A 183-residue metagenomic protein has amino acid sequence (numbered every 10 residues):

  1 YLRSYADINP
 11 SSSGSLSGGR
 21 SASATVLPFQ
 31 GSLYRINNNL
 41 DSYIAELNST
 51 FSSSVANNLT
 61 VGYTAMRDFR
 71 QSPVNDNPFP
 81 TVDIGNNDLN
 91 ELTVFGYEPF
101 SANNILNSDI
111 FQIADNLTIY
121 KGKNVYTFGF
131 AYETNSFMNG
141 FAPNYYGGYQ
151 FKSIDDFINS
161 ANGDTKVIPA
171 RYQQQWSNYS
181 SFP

Functional and structural regions predicted by a protein language model:
Y1-P183: Short acidic-glycine motifs
